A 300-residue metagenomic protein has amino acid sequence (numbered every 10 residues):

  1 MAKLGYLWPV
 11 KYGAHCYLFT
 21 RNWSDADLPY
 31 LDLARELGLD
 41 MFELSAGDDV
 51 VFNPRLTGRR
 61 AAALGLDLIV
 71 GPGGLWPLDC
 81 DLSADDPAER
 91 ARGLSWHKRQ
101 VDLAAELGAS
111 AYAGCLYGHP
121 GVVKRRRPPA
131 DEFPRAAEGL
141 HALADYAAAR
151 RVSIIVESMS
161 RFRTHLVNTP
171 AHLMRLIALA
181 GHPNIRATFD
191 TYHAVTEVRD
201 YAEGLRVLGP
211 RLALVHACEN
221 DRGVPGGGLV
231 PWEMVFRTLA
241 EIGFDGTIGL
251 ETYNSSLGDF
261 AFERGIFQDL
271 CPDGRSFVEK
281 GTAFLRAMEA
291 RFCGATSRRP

Functional and structural regions predicted by a protein language model:
M1-T20, S24-R35, G108-S110, V167-F189 (+1 more regions): Histidine-acidic metal/acid-base catalytic patches
A2-L4, D86-R186, Q268-S276, R299: Active-site acidic/histidine proton-transfer and metal-coordination neighborhood in alpha/beta enzyme cores
A14-C16, M41-L44, A84-P87, R127-P129 (+3 more regions): A short, structure-level motif marking secondary-structure boundaries and short turns
L18-T20, A46-D48, G74-P77, G118-P120 (+4 more regions): Active-site-proximal loop/turn and secondary-structure-junction residues that shape catalytic pockets, frequently
Y30, T57-R59, Q100, L143 (+2 more regions): Aromatic/hydrophobic pocket-lining residues that form π-stacking "cages" and hydrophobic walls in ligand
D40, L44-A137, G249-D259, R291: Structural motif corresponding to the early beta-alpha repeats
A62-L68, L107, A149-R150, P183 (+1 more regions): Helix C-cap/helix->beta junction micro-motif
